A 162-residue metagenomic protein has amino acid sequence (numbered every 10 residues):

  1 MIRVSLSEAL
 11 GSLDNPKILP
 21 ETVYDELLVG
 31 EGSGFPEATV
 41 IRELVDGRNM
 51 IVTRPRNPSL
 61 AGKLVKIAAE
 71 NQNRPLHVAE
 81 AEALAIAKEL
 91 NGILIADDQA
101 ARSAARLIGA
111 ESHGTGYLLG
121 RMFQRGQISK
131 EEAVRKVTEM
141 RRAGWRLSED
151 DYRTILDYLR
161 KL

Functional and structural regions predicted by a protein language model:
M1-I86, L90-G92, Q99, A110 (+2 more regions): Active-site-proximal, substrate-binding regions of enzyme catalytic domains and RNA-binding/basic surfaces
R102-L162: Acidic, PIN/NYN-like endoribonuclease modules and their adjacent C-terminal/linker elements
